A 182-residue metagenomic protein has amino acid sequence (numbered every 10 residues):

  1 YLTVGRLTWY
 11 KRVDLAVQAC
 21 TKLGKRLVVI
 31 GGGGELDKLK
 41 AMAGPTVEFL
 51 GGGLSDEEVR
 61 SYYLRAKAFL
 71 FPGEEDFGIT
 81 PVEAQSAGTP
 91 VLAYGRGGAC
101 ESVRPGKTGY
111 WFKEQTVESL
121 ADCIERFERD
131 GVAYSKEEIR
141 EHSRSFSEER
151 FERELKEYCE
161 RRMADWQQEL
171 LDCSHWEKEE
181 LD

Functional and structural regions predicted by a protein language model:
Y1, L64-D76, T89: Acidic donor-binding loop of glycosyltransferase active sites
Y1-K11, L15-G24, V28-I30: Conserved donor-binding/catalytic core segment of Leloir-type glycosyltransferases
D37, C100-R126, G131-Y134: Change "using UDP/GDP/dTDP sugars" to "using nucleotide sugars
D37-E57, S61: Nucleotide-activated donor-binding/catalytic signature segment of Leloir-type glycosyltransferases, i.e., the conserved
R60, V82-S86, C100-E101, K107: Short alpha-helical segment that forms part of, or immediately flanks, the ligand-binding pocket in carbohydrate-active
S61-A66, L155: Short alpha-helical donor nucleotide-sugar binding micro-motif in glycosyltransferases
P90-Y94, V103: Short hydrophobic beta-strand element within catalytic cores of glycosyltransferases and related nucleotide-activated
Q115, A133-L181: A charged, aromatic-enriched C-terminal amphipathic alpha-helix characteristic of glycosyltransferases across folds
